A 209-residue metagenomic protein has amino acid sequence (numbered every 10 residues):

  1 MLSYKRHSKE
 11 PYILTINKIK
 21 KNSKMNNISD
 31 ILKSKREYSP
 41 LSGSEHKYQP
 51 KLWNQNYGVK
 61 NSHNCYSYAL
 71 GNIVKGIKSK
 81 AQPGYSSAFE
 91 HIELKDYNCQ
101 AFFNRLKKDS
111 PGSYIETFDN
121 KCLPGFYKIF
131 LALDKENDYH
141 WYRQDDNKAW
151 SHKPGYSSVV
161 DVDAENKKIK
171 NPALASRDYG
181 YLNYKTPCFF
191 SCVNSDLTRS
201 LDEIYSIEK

Functional and structural regions predicted by a protein language model:
M1-Y4, I16-I19, M25-I28, K209: Non-Sec secretion/translocation targeting segments of pathogen effectors
Y4-H7, Y12: Low-complexity, intrinsically disordered or signal/transmembrane-proximal segments
N27-G112: Cysteine-nucleophile protease catalytic domains, especially the papain-like/related folds used in DUB/UBL proteases
S62, K135-E136, K209: His-enriched metal-coordination microenvironments in redox/metal-binding proteins
G112-H140: Active-site-adjacent substructure of cysteine-protease-like catalytic cores
Y139-A164: Catalytic Cys-His active-site segments of thiol-dependent hydrolases/isopeptidases
E165-G180: Low-complexity, intrinsically disordered Gly/Pro/Thr-rich segments
R177-K209: Noncatalytic regulatory segments and standalone regulatory/sensor domains
